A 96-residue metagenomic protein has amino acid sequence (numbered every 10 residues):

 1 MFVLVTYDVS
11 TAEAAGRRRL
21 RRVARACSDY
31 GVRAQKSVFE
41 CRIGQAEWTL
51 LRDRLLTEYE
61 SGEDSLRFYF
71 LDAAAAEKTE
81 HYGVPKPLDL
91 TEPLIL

Functional and structural regions predicted by a protein language model:
M1-A34, V38, R42, A46-E47: Extended, hydrophobic alpha-helical segments
A15, L51, K78: Short acidic, gly/pro-rich beta-turn/loop elements at beta-sheet edges and active-site/ligand-binding grooves
R25-S28, R52-T57, E80-Y82: Intrinsically disordered, low-complexity boundary segments flanking structured domains
A34-S65, F70-D72: Short, intrinsically disordered low-complexity segments
E58-L96: C-terminal structural segments of small proteins and small subunits
